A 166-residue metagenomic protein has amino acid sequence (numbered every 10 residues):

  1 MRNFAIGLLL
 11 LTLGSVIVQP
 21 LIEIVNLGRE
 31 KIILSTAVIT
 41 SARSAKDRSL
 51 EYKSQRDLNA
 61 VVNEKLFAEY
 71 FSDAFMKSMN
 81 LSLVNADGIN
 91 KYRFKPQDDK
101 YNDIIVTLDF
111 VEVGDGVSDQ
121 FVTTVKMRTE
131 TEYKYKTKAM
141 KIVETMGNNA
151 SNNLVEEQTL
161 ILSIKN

Functional and structural regions predicted by a protein language model:
M1-E69: Alpha-helical assembly-interface signal, strongest on the long, hydrophobic N-terminal helix that forms
R48-N166: Short, conserved structural patches
